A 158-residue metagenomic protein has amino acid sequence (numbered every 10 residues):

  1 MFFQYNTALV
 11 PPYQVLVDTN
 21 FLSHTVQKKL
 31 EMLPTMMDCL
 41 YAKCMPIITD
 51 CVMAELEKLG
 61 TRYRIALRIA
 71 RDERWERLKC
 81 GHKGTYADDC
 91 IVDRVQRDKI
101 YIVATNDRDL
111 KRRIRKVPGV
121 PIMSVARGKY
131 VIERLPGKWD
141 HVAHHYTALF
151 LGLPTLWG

Functional and structural regions predicted by a protein language model:
M1-W75: Domain-level signal for Mg2+-assisted phosphodiester chemistry and nucleotide/NA-binding surfaces in nucleic-acid
I47-G158: Nuclease catalytic cores that cleave nucleic-acid phosphodiester bonds, predominantly acidic two-metal-ion
